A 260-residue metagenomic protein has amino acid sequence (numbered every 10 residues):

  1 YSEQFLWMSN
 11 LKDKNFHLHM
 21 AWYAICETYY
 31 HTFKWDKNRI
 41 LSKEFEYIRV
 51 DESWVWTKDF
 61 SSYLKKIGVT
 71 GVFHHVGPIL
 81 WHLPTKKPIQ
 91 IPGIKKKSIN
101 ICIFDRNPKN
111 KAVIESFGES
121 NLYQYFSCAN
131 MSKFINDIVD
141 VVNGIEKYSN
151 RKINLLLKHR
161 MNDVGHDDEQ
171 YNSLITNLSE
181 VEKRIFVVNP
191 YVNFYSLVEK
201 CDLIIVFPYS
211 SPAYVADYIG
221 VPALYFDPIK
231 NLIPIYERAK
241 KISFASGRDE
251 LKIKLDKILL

Functional and structural regions predicted by a protein language model:
Y1-H82, P212-A213: Active-site and donor-binding regions of nucleotide-sugar-utilizing enzymes
E3-Q4, T28-Y30, F60-L64, K111-A112 (+2 more regions): Short, charged/polar "capping" segments at the starts of alpha-helices and the immediately preceding loops
L18, S53, I204-I205, A223: Short, well-ordered beta-strand core segments
W22, H75, T176-E182, P208-L260: Catalytic binding pocket for nucleotide-activated donors in carbohydrate/polymer assembly enzymes
T28-K34, L83-I89, I233-K240, I253-D256: Short, charged, surface-exposed secondary-structure boundary motifs
E52, N100, N154, D202-L203: Structural motif
L80-T176: Conserved catalytic-core segment of nucleotide-activated headgroup transferases in glycan assembly
K158-I219: Donor nucleotide-activated moiety binding/catalytic core segment of transferases that use nucleotide-activated donors
